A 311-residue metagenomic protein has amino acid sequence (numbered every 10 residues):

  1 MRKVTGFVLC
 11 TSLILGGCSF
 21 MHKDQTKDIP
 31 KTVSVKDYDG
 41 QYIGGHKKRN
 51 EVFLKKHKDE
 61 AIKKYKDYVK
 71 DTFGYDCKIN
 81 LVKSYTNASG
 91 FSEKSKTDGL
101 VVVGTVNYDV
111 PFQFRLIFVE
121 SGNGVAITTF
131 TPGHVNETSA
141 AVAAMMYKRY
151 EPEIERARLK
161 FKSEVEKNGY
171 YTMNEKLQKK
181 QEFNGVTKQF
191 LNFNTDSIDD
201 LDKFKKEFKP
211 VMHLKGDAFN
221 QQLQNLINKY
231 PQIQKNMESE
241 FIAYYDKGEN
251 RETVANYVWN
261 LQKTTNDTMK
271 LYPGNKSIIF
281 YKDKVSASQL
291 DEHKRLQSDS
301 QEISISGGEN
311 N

Functional and structural regions predicted by a protein language model:
I14-G17: C-terminal motif of bacterial Sec signal peptides marking the signal peptidase cleavage site
S19-K27: Bacterial lipoprotein signal-peptidase II cleavage site
G40, G45, F53, K270-N311: Hydrophilic extracytoplasmic domains
Y42-Y85, Y257-N266: Short, non-transmembrane alpha-helical segments in secretory-pathway proteins
C77-V119: Exposed beta-strand-loop-beta-strand "reactive/processing" segments of non-cytosolic proteins
P111-E137, K270-N275: A short, surface-exposed beta-strand/turn
F130-G216: Surface-exposed beta-loop interaction hotspot
T195-L290: Intrinsically disordered, low-complexity segments enriched in Gly and acidic/Ser/Thr residues that form flexible
